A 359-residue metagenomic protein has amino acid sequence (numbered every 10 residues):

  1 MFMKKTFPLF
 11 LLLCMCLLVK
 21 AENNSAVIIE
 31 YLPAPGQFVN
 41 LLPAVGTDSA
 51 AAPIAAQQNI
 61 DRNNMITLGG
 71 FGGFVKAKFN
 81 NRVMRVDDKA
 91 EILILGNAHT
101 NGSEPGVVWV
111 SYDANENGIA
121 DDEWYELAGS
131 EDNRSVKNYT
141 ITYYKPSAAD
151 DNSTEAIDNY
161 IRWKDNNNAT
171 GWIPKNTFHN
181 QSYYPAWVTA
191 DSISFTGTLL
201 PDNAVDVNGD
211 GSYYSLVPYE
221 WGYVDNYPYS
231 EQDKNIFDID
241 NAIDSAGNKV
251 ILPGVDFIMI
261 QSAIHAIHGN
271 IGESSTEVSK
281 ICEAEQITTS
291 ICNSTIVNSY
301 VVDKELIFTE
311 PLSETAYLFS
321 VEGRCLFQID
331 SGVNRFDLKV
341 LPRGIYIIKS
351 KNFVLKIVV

Functional and structural regions predicted by a protein language model:
M1-E22, C325-F327, V359: Bacterial Sec-dependent N-terminal signal peptides
E22-E104, A128-T288: A domain-level signal for the mature, folded cores of soluble proteins
V75, E104-G106, L312-Y317: Short beta-strand/loop motifs in extracellular/secreted proteins, especially within beta-sandwich accessory domains
K76, P105-V107, W124, R335 (+1 more regions): Well-ordered beta-strand positions in beta-sheet-rich domains
S111-N117: Short loop/turn segments immediately following beta-strands, especially the blade-tip and inter-blade linker loops
I119-L127: Tryptophan-centered short beta-strand motifs
L127-A128, I329: Short hydrophobic alpha-helix segments
N293-V359: C-terminal outer-membrane/trafficking sorting elements
